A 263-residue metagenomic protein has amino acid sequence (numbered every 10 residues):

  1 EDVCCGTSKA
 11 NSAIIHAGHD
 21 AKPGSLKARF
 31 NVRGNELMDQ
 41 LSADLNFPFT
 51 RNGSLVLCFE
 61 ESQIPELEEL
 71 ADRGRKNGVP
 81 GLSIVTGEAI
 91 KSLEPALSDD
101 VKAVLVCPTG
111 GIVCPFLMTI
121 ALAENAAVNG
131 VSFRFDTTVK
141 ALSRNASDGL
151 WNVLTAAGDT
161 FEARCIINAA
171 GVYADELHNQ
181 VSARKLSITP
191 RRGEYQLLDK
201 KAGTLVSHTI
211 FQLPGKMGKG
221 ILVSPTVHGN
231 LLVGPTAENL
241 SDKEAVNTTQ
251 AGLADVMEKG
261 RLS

Functional and structural regions predicted by a protein language model:
E1-A10: Glycine-rich FAD pyrophosphate-binding loop
A13-L93, G220-I221: Dinucleotide-binding Rossmann-like beta1-alpha1 core, especially the glycine-rich loop that anchors the ADP
I15, E36, Q40, L45-R51 (+3 more regions): Active-site substrate-recognition segment that forms the wall of the catalytic cavity or substrate channel
K22-P23, R29-V32, L57-E66, L105-E124 (+2 more regions): Short beta-strand to alpha-helix junction loop
S62-P65, L93-V101, S143-N152: A short, glycine/Asx- and small/polar-enriched loop/turn that sits immediately N-terminal to a beta-strand
S83-T86, F133-F135, N168, V233: General beta-strand structural signal in soluble alpha/beta enzymes
L105-C165, Y173: Helical element adjacent to the flavin cofactor pocket in flavoenzyme catalytic cores
